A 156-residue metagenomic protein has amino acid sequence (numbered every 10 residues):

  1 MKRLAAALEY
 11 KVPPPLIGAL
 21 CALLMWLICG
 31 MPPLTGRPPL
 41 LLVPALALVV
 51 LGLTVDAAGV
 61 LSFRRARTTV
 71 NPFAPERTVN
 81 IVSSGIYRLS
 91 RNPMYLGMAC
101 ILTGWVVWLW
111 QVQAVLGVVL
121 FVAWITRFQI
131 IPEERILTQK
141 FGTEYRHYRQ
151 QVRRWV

Functional and structural regions predicted by a protein language model:
M1-S84, L96-V156: Membrane-anchoring alpha-helices and their flanking helix-loop junctions
Y87: Solvent-exposed interhelical
N92: Extended, alpha-helix-rich binding/interface surfaces that flank or overlap catalytic cores and mediate recognition
